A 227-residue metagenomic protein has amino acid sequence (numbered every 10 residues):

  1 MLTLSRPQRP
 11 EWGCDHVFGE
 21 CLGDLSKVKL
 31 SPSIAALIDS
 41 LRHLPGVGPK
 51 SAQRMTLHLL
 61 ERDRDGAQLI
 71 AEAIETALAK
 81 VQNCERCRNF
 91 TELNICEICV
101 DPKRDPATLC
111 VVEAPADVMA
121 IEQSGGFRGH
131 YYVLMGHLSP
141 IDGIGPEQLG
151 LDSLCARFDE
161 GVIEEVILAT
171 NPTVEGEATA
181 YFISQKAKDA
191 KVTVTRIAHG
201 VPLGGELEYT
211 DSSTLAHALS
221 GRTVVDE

Functional and structural regions predicted by a protein language model:
V28-A35, H43, R54-V118, V224: Cys/His-rich Zn2+-binding cysteine-cluster or related metal-binding knuckle/ribbon modules and their
R86-C87, C96-D101, G126-F158: Basic, flexible Lys/Arg- and Gly-enriched helix-loop patches that mediate nucleic-acid binding at interfaces with rRNA
T108, V112-E113, I163-E175: Acidic beta-strand-to-loop metal/phosphate-binding motif
E175-K188: Short Gly/Thr/Asp-enriched flexible loops that form oxyanion-binding sites at enzyme active sites
T195, E206-E227: Conserved phosphate-handling catalytic cores of large alpha/beta enzymes
